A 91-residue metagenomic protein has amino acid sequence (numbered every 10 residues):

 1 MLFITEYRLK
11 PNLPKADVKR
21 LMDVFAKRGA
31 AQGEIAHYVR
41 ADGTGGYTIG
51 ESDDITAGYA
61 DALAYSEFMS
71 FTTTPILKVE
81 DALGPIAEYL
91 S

Functional and structural regions predicted by a protein language model:
M1-S91: Conserved, structured core segments of small domains
